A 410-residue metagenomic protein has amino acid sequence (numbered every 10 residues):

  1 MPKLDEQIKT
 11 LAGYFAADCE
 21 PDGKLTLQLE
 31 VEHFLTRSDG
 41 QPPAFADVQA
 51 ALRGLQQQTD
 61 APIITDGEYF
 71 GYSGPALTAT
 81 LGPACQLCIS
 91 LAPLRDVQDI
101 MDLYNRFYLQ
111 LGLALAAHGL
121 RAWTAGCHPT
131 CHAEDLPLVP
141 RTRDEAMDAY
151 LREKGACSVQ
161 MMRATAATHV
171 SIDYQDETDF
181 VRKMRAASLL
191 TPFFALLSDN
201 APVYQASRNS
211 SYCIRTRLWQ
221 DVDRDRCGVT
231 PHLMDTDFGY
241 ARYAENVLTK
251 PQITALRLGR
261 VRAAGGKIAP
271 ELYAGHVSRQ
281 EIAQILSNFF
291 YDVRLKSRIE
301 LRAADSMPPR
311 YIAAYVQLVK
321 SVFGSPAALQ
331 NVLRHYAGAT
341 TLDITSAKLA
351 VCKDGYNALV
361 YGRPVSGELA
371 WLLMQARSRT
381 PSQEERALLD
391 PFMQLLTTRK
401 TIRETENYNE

Functional and structural regions predicted by a protein language model:
M1-C88, A92-P93, T178-R182, F193-L196 (+1 more regions): C-terminal accessory/tail domains of diverse enzymes
T26-R37, T80-C88, G119-E134, K154-D173 (+1 more regions): Core alpha/beta catalytic barrel or barrel-like domain that forms the active/cofactor pocket in diverse metabolic
G67, A84-C85, L91-L113, A117-G119 (+1 more regions): Membrane helical hairpin/interfacial module
Q86, N105-Y108, G112, M147-L151 (+2 more regions): Short, well-ordered alpha-helical packing segments
L94-V97, H128-L136, A166-Q175, N209-W219: Active-site-proximal beta-alpha loop/turn segments in soluble metabolic enzymes
T124, V139, D173-D176, R182 (+1 more regions): Domain-level cores of phosphate- or acyl-group-handling catalytic modules
P140-M161: Acidic, His- and aromatic-enriched active-site or binding-groove loops in soluble protein domains that engage sugars
